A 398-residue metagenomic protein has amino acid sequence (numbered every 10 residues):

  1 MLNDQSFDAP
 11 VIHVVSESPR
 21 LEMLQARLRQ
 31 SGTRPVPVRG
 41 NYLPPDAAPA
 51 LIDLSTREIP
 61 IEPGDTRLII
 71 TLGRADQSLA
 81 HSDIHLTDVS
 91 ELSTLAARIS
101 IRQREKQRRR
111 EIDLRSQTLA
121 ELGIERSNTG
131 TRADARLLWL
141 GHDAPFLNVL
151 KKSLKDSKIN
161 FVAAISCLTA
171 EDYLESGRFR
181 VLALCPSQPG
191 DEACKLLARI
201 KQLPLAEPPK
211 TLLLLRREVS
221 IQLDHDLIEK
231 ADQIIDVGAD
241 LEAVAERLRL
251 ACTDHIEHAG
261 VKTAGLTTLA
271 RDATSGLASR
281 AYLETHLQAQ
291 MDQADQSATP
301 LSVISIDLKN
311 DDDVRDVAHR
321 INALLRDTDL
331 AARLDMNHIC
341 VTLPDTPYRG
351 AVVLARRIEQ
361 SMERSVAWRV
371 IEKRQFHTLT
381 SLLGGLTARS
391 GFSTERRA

Functional and structural regions predicted by a protein language model:
D8-P19, L24-L28, A50, A133-P145 (+2 more regions): Conserved acidic segment of CheY-like receiver
E17, L21-E22, G32, R39-A75 (+3 more regions): Conserved phosphotransfer microenvironments
L72-L86, K195, R217-I234: Alpha4 helix (beta4-alpha4-beta5 surface) of REC/receiver domains from two-component response regulators
S82, T94-L122, A243-H258, H286 (+1 more regions): Receiver (REC) domain switch/output surface
S127-T131, K155, V219-A273, A278-M291: Signal-transducing coiled-coil linker helices
A273, L277-T299, A318-R326, A388: Short regulatory alpha-helical coupling segments that immediately precede and/or link into cyclic nucleotide signaling
S302, R333-P344, M362-S390: A short glycine-enriched loop-to-beta-strand structural element that forms part of the catalytic core of nucleotide
D311-A351, Q360: Conserved helix-loop-beta segment at the catalytic/binding core of cyclic-nucleotide signaling proteins
